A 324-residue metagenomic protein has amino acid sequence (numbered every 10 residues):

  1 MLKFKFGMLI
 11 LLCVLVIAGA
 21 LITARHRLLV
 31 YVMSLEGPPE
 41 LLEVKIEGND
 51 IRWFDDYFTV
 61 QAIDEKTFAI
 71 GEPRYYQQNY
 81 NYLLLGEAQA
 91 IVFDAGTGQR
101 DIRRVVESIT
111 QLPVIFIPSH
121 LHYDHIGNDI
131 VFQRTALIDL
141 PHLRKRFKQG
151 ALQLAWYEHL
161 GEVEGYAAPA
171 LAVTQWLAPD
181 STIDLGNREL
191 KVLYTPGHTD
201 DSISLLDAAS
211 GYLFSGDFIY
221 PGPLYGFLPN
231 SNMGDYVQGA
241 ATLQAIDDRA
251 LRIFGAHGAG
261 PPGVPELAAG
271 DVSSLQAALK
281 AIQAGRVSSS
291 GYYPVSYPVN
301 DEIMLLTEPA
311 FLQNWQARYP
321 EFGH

Functional and structural regions predicted by a protein language model:
L2-R52, A241-H324: Accessory terminal helices/loops
R25-I46, A88-I109, W156-P169: An N-terminal domain-start capping segment
H26-G37, D56-T59, I63, Q77-N81 (+3 more regions): Short N-terminal helix-initiation segments at or just after the protein's N-terminus
I46-D64, A136-L193, T199, A208-A209 (+2 more regions): Metallo-beta-lactamase
D56-S108, L205-Y220: Conserved beta-strand hairpin/beta-sheet module of binuclear metal-dependent hydrolase folds, prominently
G86-A88, I109-P113, D129-R134, A208-S210 (+1 more regions): Short glycine/proline-enriched coil/turn segments at helix->beta-strand junctions
A90, T97, T182, E189-P196 (+1 more regions): Metallo-beta-lactamase
Q99-D184, D271-G285: Active-site HxH/HxHxD metal-binding segment of metal-dependent hydrolases
